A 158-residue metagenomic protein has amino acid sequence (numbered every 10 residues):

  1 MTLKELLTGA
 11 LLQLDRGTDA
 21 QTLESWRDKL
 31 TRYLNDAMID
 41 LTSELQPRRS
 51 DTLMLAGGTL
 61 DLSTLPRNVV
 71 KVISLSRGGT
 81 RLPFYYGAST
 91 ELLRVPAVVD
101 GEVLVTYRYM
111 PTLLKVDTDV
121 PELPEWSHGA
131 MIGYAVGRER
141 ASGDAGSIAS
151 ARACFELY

Functional and structural regions predicted by a protein language model:
M1-Y158: Glycine-enriched, solvent-exposed interface loops adjoining structured elements
